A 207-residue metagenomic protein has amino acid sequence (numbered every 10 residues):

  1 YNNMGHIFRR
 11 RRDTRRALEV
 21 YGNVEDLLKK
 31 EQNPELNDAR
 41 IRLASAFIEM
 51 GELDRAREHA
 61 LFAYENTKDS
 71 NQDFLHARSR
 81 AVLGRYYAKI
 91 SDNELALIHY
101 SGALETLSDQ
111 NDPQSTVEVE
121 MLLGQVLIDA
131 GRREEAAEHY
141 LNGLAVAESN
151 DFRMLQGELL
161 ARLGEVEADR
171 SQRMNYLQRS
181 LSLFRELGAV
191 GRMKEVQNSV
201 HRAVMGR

Functional and structural regions predicted by a protein language model:
M4, R11, M50, I90 (+6 more regions): Structural motif corresponding to the intra-repeat A-B loop/turn of tetratricopeptide repeats
G22-K29, L61-N71, S101-N111, L141-F152 (+1 more regions): Amphipathic alpha-helical segments of tetratricopeptide repeats
D38-R40, R78, E118, E158 (+1 more regions): Residue register of alpha-helical TPR repeats
K89, E165-R173, H201-R207: Alpha-helical linker/edge segments of TPR/alpha-solenoid repeat scaffolds and analogous pre-/post-domain helices
